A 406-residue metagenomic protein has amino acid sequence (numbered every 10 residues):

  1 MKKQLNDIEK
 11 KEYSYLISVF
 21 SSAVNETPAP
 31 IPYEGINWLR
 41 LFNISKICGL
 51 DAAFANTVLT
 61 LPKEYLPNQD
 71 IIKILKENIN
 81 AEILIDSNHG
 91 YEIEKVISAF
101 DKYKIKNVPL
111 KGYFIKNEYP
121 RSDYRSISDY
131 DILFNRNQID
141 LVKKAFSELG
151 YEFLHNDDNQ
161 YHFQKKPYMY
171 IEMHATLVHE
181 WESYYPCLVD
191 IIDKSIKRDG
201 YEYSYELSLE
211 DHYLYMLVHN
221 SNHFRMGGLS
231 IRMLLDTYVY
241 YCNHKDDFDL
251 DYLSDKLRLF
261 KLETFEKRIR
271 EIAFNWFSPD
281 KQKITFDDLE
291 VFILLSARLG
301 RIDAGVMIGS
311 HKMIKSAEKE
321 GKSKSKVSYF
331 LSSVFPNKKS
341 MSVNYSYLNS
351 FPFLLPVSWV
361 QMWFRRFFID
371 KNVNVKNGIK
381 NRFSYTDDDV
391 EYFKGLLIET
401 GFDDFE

Functional and structural regions predicted by a protein language model:
M1-S128, F134-E406: Conserved NTP-donor binding/palm subdomain of two-metal-ion nucleotidyltransferases/polymerases, i.e., the charged
